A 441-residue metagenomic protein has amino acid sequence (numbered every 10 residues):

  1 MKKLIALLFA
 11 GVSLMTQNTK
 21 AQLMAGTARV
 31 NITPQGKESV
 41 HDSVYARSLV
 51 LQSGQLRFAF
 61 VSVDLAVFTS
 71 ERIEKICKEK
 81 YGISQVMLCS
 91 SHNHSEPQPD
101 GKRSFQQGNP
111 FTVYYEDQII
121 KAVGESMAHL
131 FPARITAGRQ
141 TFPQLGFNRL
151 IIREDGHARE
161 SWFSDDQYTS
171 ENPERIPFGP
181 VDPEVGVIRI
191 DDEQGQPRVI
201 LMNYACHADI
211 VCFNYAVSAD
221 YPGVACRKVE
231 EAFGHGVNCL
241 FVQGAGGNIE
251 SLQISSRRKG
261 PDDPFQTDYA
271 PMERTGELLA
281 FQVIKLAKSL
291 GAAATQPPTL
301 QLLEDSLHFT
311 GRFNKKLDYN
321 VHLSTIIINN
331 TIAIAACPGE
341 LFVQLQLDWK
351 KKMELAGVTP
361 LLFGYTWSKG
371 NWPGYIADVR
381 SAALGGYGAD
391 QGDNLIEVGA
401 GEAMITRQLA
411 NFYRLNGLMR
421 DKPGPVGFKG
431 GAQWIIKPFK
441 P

Functional and structural regions predicted by a protein language model:
M1-Q22: Bacterial Sec-dependent N-terminal signal peptides
A21-N238, G244-A245, I249-D263, T267-R274 (+3 more regions): Conserved beta-alpha junction segments in alpha/beta enzyme cores
